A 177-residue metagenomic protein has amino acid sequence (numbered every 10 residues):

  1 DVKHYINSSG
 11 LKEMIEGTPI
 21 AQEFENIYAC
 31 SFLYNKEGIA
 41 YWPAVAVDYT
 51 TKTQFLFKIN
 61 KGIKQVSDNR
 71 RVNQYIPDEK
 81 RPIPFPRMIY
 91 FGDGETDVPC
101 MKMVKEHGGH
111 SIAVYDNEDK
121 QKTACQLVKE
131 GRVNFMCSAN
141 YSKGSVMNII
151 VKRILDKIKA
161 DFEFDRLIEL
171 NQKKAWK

Functional and structural regions predicted by a protein language model:
D1-Y5, S9-K177: C-terminal cap/substrate-recognition subdomain and adjoining C-terminal extension of metal-dependent phosphatase-like
